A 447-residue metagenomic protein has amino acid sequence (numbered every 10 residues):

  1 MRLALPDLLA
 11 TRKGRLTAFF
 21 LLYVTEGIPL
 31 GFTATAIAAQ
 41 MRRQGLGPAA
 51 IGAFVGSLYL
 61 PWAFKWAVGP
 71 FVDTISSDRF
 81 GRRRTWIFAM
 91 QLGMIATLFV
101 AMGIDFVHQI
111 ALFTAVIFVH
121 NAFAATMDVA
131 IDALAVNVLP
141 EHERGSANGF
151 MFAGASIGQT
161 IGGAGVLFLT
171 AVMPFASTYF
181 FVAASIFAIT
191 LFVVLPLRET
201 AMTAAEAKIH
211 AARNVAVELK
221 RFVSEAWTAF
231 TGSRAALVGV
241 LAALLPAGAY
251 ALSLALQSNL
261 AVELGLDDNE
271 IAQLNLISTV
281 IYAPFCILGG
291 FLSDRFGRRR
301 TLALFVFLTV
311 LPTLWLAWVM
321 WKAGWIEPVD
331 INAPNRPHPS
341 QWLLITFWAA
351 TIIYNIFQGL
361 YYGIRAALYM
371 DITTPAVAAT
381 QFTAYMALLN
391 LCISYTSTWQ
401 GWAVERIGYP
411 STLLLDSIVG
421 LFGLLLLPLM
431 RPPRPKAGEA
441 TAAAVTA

Functional and structural regions predicted by a protein language model:
M1-K13, A201-V238: Juxtamembrane intracellular "pre-TM" segments in multi-pass secondary transporters
R2-W62, L237-A242, P246-L264, A366: Helix-loop boundary and gating motifs at the non-cytosolic
T17, L46-L60, S146, V262-I281 (+2 more regions): Loop-to-transmembrane helix entry
I37, A125-L139, L360-T374: Intracellular juxtamembrane helix-capping segments at the cytosolic ends of symmetry-related transmembrane helices
P61-K65, G145-T170, M386-S397: Glycine-rich segments within core transmembrane alpha-helices of 12-TM secondary carriers
F64-G81, F285-T301, V404-E405: Helix-to-loop junctions at the C-terminal end of transmembrane segments in multipass secondary transporters
I87-V107, F307-S340, P428: C-terminal ends and interior cores of transmembrane alpha-helices in multi-pass membrane transporters/permeases
A89-I95, S177-L195, S411-L429: Symmetry-related core transmembrane helices of the 12-TM Major Facilitator Superfamily/SLC fold
